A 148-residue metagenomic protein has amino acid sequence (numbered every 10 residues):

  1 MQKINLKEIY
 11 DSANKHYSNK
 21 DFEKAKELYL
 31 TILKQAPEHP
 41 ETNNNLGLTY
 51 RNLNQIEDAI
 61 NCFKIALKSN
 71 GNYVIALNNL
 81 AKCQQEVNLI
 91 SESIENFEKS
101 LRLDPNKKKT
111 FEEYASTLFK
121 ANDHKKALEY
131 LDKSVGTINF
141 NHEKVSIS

Functional and structural regions predicted by a protein language model:
N5, H39, Y73, K107 (+1 more regions): Residue-level recognition of tetratricopeptide repeat
N5-Q35, N52: Alpha-helical segment of the N-proximal tetratricopeptide repeat
Y10-S18, E41-N52, I75-E86, K109-S116 (+1 more regions): Conserved alpha-helical positions within TPR/SEL1-like repeat arrays
Q35, S69, L103, T137-I138: Structural marker of alpha-solenoid helical repeat scaffolds
